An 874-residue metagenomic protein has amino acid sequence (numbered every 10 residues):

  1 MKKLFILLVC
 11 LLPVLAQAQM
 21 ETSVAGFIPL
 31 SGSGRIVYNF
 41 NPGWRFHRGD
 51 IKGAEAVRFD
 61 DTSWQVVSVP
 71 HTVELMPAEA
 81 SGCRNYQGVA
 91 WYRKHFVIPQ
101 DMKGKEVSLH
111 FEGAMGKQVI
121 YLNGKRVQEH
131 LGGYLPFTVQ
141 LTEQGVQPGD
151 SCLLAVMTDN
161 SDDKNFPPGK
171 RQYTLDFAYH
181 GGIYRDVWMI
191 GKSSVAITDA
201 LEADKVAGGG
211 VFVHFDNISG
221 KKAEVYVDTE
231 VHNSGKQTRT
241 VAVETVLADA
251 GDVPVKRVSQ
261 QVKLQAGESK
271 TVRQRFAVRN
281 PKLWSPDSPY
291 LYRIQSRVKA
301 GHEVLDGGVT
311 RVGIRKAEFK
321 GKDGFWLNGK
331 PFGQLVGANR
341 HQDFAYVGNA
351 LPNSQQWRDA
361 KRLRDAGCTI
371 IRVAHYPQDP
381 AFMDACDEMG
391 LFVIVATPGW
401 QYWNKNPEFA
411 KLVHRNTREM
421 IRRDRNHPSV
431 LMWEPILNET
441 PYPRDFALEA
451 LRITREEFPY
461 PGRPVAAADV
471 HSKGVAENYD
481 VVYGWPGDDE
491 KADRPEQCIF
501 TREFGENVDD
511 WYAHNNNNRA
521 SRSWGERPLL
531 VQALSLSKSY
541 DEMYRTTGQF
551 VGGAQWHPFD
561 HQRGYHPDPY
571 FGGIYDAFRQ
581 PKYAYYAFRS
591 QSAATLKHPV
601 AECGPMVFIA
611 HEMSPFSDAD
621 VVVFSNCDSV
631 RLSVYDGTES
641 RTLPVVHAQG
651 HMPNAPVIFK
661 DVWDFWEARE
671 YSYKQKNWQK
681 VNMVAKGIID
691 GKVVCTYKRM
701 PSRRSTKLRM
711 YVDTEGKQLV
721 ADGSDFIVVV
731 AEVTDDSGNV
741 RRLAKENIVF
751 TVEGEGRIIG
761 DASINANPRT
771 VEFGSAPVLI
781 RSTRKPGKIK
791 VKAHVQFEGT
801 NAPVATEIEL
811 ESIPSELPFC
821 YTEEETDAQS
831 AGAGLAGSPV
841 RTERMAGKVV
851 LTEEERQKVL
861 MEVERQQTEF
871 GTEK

Functional and structural regions predicted by a protein language model:
Q19-P77, M157, S161-F166, G182-Y184 (+10 more regions): Accessory carbohydrate-binding/adhesion or oligomerization-edge regions at the termini of glycan-active proteins
G26, L30-S31, D50, Q87-A203 (+5 more regions): Accessory beta-strand-rich segments of carbohydrate-active enzymes
I36-A56, A114, Y179-G182, M189 (+5 more regions): Substrate-binding clefts and catalytic carboxylate motifs of secreted carbohydrate-active enzymes
D50, A80, E143-V225, P281 (+11 more regions): An acidic-aromatic loop/edge-strand motif
H71-I98, M102-F111, M115-N123, Q128-L131 (+7 more regions): Active-site-adjacent substrate/metal-binding segments within catalytic domains of carbohydrate-active enzymes
L122, K222-K263, V272, A619-P644 (+3 more regions): Beta-strand-rich binding/interaction modules
L122-R171, Q261, Q265-S269, R273-L283 (+3 more regions): Beta-strand-rich ligand-recognition modules
H302, R358-R362, I370-Y586, E602-E612: Substrate-binding/catalytic cleft of secreted carbohydrate-active enzymes, primarily glycoside hydrolases
